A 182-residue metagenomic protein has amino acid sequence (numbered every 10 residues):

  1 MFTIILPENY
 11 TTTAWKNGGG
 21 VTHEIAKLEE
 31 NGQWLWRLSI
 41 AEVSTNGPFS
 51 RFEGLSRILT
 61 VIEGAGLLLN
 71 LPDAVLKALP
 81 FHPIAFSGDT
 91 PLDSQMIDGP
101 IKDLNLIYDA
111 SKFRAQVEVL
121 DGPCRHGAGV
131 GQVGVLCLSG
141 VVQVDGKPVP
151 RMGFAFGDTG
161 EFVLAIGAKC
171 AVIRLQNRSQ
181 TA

Functional and structural regions predicted by a protein language model:
M1-A182: Jelly-roll (double-stranded beta-helix
